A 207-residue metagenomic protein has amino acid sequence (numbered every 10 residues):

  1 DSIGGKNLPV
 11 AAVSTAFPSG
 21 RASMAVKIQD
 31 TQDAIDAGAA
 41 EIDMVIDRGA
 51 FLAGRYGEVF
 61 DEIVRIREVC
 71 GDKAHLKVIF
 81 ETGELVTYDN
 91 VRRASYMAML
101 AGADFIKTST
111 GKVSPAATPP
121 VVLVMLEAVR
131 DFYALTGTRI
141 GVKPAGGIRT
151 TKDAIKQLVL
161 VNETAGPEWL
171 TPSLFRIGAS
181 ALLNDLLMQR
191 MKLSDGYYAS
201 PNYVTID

Functional and structural regions predicted by a protein language model:
D1-K143, R149-S180, M188-D207: Alpha/beta enzyme core
D185: N-terminal beta-loop-helix "entrance" segment that forms/cooperates in small-molecule cofactor or anionic ligand
